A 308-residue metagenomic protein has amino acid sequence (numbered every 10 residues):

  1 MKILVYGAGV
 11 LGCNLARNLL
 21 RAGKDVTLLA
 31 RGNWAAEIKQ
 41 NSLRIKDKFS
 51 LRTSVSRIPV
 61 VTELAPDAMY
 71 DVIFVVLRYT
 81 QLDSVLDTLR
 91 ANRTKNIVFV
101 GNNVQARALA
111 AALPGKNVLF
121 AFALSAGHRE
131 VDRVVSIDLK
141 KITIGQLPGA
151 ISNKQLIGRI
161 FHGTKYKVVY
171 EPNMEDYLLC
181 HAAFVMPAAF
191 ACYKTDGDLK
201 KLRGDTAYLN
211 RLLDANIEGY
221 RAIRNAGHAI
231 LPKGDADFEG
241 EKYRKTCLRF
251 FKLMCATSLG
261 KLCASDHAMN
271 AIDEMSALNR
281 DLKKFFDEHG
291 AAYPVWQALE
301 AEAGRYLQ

Functional and structural regions predicted by a protein language model:
M1-L51: NAD(P)+-binding Rossmann beta1-loop-alpha1 motif at the extreme N-terminus of oxidoreductases
I3, D25-V26, I97, V118 (+1 more regions): Hydrophobic anchor at the start of a short beta-strand that flanks the dinucleotide cofactor-binding loop
L43-V60, V185: N-terminal glycine-rich dinucleotide-binding loop that anchors FAD/FMN and/or NAD(P) in oxidoreductases
R52-V135: Rossmann-like NAD(P)(H) cofactor-binding subdomain of soluble oxidoreductases
Q105-A183, P187: Rossmann-fold dinucleotide-binding core
R133-T143, Y193-R203, S258-M269: Helix-loop-beta segment of a Rossmann-like dinucleotide-binding subdomain
E175-R203, A207-Y220: Active-site-proximal catalytic alpha-helix in oxidoreductases
I217, R224-Q308: NAD(P)-dependent Rossmann-like dehydrogenase/reductase catalytic/cofactor-binding core
